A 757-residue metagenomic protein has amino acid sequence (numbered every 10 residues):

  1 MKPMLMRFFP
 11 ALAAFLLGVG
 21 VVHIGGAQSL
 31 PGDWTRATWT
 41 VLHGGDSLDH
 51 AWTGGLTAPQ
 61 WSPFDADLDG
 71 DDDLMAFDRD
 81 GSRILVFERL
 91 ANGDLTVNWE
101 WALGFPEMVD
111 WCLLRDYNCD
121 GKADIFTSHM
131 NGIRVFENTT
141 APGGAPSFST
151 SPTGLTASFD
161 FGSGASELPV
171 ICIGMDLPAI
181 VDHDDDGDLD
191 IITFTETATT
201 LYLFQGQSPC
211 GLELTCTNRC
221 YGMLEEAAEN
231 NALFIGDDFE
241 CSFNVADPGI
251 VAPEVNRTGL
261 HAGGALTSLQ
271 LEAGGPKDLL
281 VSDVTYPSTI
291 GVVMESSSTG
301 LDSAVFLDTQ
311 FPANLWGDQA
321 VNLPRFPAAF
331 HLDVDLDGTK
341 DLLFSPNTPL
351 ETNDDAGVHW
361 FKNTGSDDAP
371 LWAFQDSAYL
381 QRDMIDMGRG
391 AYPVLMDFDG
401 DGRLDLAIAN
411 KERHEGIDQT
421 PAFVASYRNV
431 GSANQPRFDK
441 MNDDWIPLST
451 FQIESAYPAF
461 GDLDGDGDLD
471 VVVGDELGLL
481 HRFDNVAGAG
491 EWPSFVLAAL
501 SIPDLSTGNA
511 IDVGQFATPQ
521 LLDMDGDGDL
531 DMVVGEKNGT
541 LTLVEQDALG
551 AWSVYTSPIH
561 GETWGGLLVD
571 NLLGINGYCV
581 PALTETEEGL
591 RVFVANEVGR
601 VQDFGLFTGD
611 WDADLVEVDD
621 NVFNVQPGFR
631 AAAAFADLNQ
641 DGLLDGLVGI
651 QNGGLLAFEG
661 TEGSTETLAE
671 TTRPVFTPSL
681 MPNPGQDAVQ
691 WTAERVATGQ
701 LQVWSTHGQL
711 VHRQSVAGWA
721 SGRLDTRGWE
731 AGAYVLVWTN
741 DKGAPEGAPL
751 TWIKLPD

Functional and structural regions predicted by a protein language model:
M1-G32, E670: Bacterial Sec-dependent N-terminal signal peptides
Q28-T667: Beta-propeller-forming repeat regions
G660-M681, K754-D757: Residue-level detector of functionally pivotal "anchor" positions at catalytic/ligand-binding pockets or at interdomain
N683-Q690: Short coil/turn motif common to extracellular beta-sandwich-like domains
E694-G699: Short proline/glycine-enriched turn/loop motifs at strand-loop junctions of beta-rich domains
W704-V711, Y734: Short, glycine-anchored, charge-dense loop/turn motifs used at functional sites
A720-L724: Short strand-edge motifs at loop-to-beta-strand transitions and within beta-strands of extracellular beta-rich domains
A731-D757: C-terminal tail/sorting-segment detector
